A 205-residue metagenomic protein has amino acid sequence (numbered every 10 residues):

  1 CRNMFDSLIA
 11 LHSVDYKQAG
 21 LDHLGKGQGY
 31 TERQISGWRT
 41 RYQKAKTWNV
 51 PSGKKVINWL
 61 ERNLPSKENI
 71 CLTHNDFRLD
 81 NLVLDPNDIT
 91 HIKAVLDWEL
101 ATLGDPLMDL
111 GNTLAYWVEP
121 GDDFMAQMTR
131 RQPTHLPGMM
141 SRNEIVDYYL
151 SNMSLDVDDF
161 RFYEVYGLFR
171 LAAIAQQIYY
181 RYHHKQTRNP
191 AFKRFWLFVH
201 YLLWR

Functional and structural regions predicted by a protein language model:
C1-K54, L64-C71, L100-G104, Q186-V199: A cross-family kinase active-site recognition segment
L8, H12-Q18, Y42, L64 (+6 more regions): A general structural signal marking secondary-structure boundaries and capping sites
L8-L11, N58-L114: Active-site acidic catalytic loop and adjacent metal/ATP-binding pocket of ATP-dependent phosphoryl transfer enzymes
H23-K26, I57, Q127-Q132: Short linear capping/connector segments at secondary-structure termini
G25-K26, D156-G167: All-alpha amphipathic helical-bundle segments outside canonical DNA-binding/catalytic cores that form hydrophobic
Q43-K44, T129-M140, E144-L155, A173-R205: ATP/Mg2+ or Mg2+-diphosphate-binding catalytic cores that bind nucleotide phosphates or diphosphates via glycine-rich
G104, D122-A126, M139: Extended hydrophobic-aromatic, low-complexity segments
D109-Q127: C-lobe/activation-segment region of protein kinase-like
